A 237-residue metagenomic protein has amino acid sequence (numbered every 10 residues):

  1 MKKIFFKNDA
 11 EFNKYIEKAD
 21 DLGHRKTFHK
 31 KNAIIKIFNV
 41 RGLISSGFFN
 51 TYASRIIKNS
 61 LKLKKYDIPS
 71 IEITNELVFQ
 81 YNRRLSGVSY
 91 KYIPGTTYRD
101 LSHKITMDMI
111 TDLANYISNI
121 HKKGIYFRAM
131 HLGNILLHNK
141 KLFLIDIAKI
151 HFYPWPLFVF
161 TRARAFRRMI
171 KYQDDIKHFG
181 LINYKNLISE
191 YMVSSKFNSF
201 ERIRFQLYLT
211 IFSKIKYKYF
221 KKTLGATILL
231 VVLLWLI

Functional and structural regions predicted by a protein language model:
M1-I16, Y208-K216: Juxta-kinase regulatory segment immediately upstream of eukaryotic protein kinase catalytic domains
D9-I93, I117-K123, L229-L230, L236: Conserved ATP-binding subdomain of kinase catalytic cores across diverse folds
G42, T97, F152: Conserved protein kinase catalytic core
S46-N50, L101-I105, P156-F158: Short, solvent-exposed loop/turn segments at secondary-structure boundaries
N59-P69, K91, Y98-N134, H138 (+1 more regions): Conserved kinase catalytic-core helix
S70-E72, E76-L85, I125-R128, L132-K140 (+1 more regions): A cross-family kinase active-site recognition segment
F143-K221: C-lobe/activation-segment region of protein kinase-like
Y217-L233: N-terminal Sec-pathway targeting helices
